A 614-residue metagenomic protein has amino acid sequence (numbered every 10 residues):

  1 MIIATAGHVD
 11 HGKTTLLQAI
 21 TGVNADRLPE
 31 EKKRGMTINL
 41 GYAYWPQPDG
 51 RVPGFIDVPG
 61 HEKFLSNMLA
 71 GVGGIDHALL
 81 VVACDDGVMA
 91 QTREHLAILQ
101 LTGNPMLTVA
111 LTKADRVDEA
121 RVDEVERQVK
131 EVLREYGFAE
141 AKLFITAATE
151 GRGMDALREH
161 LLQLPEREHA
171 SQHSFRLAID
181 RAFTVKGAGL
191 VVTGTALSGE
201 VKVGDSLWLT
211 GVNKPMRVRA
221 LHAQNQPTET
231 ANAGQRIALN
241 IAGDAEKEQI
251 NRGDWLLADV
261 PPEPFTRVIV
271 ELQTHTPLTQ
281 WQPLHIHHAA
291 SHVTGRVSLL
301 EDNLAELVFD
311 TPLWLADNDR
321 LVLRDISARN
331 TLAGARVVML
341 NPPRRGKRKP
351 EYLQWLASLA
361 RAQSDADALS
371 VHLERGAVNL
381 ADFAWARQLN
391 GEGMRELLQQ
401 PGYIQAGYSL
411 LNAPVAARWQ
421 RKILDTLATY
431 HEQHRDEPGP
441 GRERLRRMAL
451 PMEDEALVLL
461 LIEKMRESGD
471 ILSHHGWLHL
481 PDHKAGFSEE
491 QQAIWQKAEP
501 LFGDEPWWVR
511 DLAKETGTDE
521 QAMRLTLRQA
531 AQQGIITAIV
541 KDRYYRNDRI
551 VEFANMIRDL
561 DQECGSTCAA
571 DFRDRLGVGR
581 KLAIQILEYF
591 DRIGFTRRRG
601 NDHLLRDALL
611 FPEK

Functional and structural regions predicted by a protein language model:
M1-V58, D205: Conserved G1/Walker A P-loop phosphate-binding module
I3-G7, H11-I20, K63-L69, G87-A90 (+1 more regions): P-loop/Walker A NTP-binding module and the surrounding RecA-like catalytic core of P-loop NTPases
T5, M106, V117-R121, Q128-E131 (+4 more regions): C-terminal effector modules of nucleic-acid-centric enzymes and ribosome-associated factors
A6-H8, E30, G35-M36, Y44-Q47 (+11 more regions): Replace "in large, NTP-powered and nucleic-acid-processing enzymes" with "in large, NTP-powered factors and other
D10, L16, G35, D57 (+13 more regions): Residue-level signature of catalytic and energy-coupling elements of molecular machines, predominantly ATP/GTP-dependent
V52, V58-K63, V72-L96, Q100-E124: Conserved Switch II/interswitch segment of TRAFAC-class P-loop GTPases
H61-E62, D85-M89, N104, K113-D118 (+7 more regions): Conserved nucleotide-binding/hydrolysis micro-motifs of P-loop NTPases
A114, E131-T276: Conserved catalytic-core segments of large NTP-driven translation/proteostasis enzymes
